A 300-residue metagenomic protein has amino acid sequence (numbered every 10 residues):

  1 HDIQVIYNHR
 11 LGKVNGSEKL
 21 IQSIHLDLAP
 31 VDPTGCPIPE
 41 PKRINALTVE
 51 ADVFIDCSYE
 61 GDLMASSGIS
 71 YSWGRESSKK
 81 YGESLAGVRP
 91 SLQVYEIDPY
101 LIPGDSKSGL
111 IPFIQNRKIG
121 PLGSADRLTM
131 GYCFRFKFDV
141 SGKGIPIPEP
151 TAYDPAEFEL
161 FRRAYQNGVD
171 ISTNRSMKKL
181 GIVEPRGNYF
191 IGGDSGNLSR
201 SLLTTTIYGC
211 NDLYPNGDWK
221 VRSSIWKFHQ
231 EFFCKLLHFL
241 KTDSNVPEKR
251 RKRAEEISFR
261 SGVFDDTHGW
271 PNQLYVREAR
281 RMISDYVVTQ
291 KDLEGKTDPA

Functional and structural regions predicted by a protein language model:
H1-G12: A conserved beta-strand/loop element that lines the FAD pocket in flavoprotein oxidoreductases
E18-S23, L28-V53, C57-A300: Flavin (FAD/FMN)-binding glycine-rich loop and adjacent Rossmann-like elements that form
